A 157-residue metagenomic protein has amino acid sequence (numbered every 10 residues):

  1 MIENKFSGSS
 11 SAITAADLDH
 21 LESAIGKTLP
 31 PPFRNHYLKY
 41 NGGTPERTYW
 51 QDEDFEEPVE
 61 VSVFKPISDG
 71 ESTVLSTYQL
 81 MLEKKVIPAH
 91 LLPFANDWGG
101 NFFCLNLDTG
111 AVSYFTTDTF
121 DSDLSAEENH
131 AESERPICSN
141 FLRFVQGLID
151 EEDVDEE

Functional and structural regions predicted by a protein language model:
M1-F102, E151-E157: A surface-exposed partner-binding patch
F102-C104, D123: Short active-site-adjacent structural elements
N106-T109: Short acidic-glycine loop/turn motifs at beta-strand connectors
S113-D118: Catalytic Cys-His active-site segments of thiol-dependent hydrolases/isopeptidases
F120-V145: Compact, glycine/acidic-enriched structural inserts
